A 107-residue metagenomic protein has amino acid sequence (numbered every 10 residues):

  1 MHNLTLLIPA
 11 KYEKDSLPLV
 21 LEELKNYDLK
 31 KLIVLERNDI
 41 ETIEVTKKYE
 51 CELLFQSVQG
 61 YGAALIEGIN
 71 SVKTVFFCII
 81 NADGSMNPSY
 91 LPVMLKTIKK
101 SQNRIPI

Functional and structural regions predicted by a protein language model:
M1-I107: Structured catalytic core of nucleotide-sugar glycosyltransferases
